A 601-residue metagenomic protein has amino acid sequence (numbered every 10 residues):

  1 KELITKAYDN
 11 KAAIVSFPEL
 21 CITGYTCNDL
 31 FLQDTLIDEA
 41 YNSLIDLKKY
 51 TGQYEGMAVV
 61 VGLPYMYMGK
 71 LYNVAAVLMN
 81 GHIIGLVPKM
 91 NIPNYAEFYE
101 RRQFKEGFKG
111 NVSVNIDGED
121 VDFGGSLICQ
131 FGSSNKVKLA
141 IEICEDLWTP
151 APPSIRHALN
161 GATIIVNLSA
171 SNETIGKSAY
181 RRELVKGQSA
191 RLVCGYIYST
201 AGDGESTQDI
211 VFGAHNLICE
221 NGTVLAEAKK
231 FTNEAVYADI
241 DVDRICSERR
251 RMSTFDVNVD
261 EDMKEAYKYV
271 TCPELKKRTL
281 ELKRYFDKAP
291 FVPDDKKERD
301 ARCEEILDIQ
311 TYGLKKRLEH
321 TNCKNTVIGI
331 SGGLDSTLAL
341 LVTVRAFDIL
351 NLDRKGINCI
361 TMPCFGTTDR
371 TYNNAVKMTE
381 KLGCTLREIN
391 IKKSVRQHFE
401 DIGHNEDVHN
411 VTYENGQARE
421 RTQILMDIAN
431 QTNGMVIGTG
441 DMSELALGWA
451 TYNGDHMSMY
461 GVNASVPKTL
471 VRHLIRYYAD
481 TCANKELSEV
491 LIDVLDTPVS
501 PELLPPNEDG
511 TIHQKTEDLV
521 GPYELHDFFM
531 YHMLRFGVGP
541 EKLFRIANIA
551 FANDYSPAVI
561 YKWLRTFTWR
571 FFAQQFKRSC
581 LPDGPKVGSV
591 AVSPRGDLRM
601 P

Functional and structural regions predicted by a protein language model:
K1-G329, R345-R354, L386: Enzyme catalytic cores with a strong preference for nitrogen-chemistry domains
N135-V137, V193-C194, S206, E220 (+3 more regions): ATP/NTP-dependent adenylation/nucleotidyl-transfer catalytic domains that generate, transfer, or process NMP-activated
